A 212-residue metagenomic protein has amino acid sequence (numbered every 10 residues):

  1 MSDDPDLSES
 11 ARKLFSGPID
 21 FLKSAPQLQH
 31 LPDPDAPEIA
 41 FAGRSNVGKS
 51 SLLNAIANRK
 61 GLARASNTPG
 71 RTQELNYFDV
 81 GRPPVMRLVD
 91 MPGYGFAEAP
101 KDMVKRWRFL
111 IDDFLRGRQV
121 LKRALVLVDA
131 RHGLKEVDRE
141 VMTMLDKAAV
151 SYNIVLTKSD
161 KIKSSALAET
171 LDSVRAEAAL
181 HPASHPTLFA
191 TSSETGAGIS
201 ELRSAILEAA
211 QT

Functional and structural regions predicted by a protein language model:
M1-E98, Q211-T212: Conserved G1/Walker A P-loop phosphate-binding module
S16-L28, K161-T212: Canonical P-loop GTPase G-domain recognition
P32, N76, A99-P100, L134-D138 (+2 more regions): Short, well-ordered secondary-structure micro-motifs
D35-A36, I56, K101-V104, R139-T143 (+2 more regions): Short, glycine/charged-enriched secondary-structure capping and boundary segments
F78, T157, L202: Residue-level signal for inorganic ion chemistry
D90, T157, S192: Active-site glycine-centered loops adjacent to acidic/histidine catalytic or metal-binding residues that shape
Y94-K105, R131, D160-K163: Flexible beta-alpha connector loops of hexameric P-loop NTPases
F109-P186: Conserved C-terminal guanine-recognition region of P-loop GTPase G domains, centered on the G4
